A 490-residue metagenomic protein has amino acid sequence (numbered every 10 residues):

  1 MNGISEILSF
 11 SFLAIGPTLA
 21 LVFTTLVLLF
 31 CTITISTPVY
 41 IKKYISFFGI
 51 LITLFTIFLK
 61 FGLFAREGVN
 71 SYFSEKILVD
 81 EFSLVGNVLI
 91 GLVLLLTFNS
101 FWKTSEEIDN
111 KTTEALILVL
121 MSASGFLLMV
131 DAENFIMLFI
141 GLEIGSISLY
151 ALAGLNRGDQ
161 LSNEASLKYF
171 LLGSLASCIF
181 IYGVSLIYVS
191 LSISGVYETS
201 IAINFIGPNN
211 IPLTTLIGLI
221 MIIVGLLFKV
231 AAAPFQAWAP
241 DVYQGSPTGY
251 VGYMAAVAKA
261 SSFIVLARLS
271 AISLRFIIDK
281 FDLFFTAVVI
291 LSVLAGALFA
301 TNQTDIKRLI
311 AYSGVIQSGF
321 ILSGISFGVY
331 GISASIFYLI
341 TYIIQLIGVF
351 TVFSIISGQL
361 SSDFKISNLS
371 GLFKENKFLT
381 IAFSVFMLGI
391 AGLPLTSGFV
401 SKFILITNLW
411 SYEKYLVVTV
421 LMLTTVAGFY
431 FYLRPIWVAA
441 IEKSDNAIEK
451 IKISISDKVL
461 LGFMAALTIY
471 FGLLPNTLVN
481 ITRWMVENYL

Functional and structural regions predicted by a protein language model:
M1-L490: Alpha-helical transmembrane segments of multi-pass membrane proteins predominantly involved in bioenergetics
